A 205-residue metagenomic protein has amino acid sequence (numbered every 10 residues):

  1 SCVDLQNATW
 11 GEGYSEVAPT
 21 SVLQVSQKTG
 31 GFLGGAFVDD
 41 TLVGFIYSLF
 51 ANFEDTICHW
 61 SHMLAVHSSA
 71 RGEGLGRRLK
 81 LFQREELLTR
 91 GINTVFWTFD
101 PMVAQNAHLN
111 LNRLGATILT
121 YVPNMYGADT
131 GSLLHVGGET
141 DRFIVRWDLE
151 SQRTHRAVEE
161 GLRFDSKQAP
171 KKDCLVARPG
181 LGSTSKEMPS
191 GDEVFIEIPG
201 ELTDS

Functional and structural regions predicted by a protein language model:
S1-S68, D100: A conserved beta-strand-loop-helix scaffold within acyl/acetyltransferase catalytic domains
T9, D100-M102, N106, M125-D129 (+4 more regions): N-acyltransferase acceptor-side catalytic subdomain
H67-R78, R90, V103: Conserved glycine-rich acetyl-CoA-binding loop
L87-M102: Conserved GNAT acetyl-CoA-binding A-motif
T98, G115-S132: Conserved catalytic-core motifs of GNAT/GCN5-like acyltransferases
F99-V103, N110, I118: Active-site-proximal binding-pocket segments
D141, R146-S205: A conserved mid-domain beta-alpha-beta active-site/ligand-binding segment of alpha/beta enzyme cores
